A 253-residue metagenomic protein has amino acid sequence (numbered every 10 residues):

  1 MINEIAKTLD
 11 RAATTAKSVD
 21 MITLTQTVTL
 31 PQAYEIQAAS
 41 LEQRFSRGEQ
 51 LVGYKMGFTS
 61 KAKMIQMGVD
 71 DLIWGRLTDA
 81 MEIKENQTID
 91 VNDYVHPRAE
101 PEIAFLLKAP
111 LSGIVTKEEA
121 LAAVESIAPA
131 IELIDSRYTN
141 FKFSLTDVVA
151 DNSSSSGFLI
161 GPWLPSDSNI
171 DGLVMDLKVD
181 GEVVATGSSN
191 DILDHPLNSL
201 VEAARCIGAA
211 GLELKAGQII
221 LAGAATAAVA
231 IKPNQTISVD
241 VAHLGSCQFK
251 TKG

Functional and structural regions predicted by a protein language model:
I2-H195, P233-T236, L244-G253: Catalytic-core "active-site belt" of small-molecule-metabolizing enzymes, emphasizing His/Asp/Glu-rich regions
L200-A228: A conserved acidic, glycine/proline-rich C-terminal tail/linker
A225-V229, H243-S246: Short, charged beta-turn/beta-strand-edge "cap" motif at the junction between a beta-strand and an adjacent loop
